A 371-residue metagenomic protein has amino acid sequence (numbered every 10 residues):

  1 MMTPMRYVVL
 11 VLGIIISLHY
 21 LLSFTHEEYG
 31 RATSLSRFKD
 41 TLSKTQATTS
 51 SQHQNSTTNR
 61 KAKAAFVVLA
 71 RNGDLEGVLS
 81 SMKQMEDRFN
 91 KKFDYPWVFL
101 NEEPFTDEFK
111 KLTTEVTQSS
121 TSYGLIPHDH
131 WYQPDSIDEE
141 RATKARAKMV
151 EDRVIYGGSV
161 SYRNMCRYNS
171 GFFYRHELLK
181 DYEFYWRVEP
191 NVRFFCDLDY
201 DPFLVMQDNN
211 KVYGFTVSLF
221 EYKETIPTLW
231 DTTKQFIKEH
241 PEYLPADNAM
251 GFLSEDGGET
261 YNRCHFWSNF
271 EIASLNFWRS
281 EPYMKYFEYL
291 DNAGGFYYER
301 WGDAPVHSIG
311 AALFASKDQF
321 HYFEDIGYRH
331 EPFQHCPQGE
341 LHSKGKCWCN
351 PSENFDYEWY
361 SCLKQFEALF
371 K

Functional and structural regions predicted by a protein language model:
M1-Y95, E108-L125, W131-Y156, G339-P351 (+1 more regions): Juxtamembrane luminal stem/stalk of type II transmembrane Golgi/ER carbohydrate-processing enzymes
L10-I14, L18-H19, S23, C264-F266 (+2 more regions): C-terminal catalytic/acceptor-binding lobe
G13, D152-C166, V192-G294, R300 (+2 more regions): Conserved catalytic core of nucleotide-sugar-dependent glycosyltransferases
G77-L79, D107-L112, C196-Y200, E224-T228 (+1 more regions): A short acidic (Asp/Glu
V78, Y95, E183-N191, S274: Conserved beta-strand->loop/alpha-helix structural units within folded catalytic cores of enzymes with alpha/beta
W97-E103: Short internal beta-strands
H128-D135, E221-K223, Y328-E331: A short acidic, often aromatic-flanked loop/helix-cap motif at beta-alpha or helix-coil junctions that lines enzyme
E139-R187, Y298-A311: A conserved donor-nucleotide-binding helix/loop in the catalytic core of Leloir-type glycosyltransferases
